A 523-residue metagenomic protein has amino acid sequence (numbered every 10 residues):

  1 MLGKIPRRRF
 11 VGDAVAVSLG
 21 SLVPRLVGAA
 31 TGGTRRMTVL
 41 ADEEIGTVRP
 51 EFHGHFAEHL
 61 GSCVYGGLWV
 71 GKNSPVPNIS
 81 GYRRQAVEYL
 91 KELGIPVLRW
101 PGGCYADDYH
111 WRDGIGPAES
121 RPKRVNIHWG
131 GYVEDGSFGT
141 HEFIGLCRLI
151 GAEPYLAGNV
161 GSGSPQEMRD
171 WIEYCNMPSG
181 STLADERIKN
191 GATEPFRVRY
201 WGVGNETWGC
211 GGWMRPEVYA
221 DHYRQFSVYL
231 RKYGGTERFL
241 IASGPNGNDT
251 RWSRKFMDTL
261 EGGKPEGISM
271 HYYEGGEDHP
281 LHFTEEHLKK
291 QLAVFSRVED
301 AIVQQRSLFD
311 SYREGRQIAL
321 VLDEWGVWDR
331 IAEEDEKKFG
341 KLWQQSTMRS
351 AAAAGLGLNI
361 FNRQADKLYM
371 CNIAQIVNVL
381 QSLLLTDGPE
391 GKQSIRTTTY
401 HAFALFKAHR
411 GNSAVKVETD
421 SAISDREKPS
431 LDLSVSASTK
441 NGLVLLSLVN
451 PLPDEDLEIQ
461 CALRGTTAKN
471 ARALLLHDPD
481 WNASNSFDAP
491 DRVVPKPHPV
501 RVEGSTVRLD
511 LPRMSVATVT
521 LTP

Functional and structural regions predicted by a protein language model:
L2, P6, V11-W252, D258-G267 (+3 more regions): Non-catalytic accessory regions flanking glycosidase/transglycosidase catalytic cores in CAZymes
M270: Flexible glycine/proline-rich, aromatic-decorated loop/lid segments
Y273-K290: Active-site His/acidic residue clusters
K289-Q291, Q345-S346: Extracellular loop and loop/strand-boundary signature of outer-membrane beta-barrel proteins
